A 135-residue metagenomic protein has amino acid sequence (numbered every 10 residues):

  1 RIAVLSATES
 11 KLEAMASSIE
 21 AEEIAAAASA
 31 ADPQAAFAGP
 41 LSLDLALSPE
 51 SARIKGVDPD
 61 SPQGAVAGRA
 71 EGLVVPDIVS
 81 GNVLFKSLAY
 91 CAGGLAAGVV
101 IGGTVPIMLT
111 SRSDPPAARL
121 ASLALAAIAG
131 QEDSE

Functional and structural regions predicted by a protein language model:
R1-S6: Internal alpha/beta core interface subdomains
A7-E13, S17-E71: Active-site rim loops that border cofactor/substrate pockets in soluble metabolic enzymes
T8, I78-V79: Anionic group-transfer/hydrolysis microenvironments
E13-M15, L84-A89: Glycine/threonine-rich flexible loop motifs
E20-A21, Y90-G93: Glycine-rich, phosphate-binding/catalytic loops in enzymes
G56, G93-G94: Glycine-centered secondary-structure boundary/capping sites
S61-P62, G72, S80, L84-S87 (+1 more regions): C-terminal functional extensions of proteins
V75: Redox-cofactor binding/interface segments in oxidoreductases and associated redox assembly factors
